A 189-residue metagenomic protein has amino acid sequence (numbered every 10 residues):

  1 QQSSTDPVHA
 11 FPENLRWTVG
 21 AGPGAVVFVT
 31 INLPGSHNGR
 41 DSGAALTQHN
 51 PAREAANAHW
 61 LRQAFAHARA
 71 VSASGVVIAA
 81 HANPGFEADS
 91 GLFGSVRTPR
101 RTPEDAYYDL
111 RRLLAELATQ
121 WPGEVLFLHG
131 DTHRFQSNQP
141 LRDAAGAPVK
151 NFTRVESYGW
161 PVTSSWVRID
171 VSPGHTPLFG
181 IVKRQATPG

Functional and structural regions predicted by a protein language model:
Q1-A56, W60, S137, L141-S172: Extended active-site neighborhood of metal-dependent phosphoesterases/phosphodiesterases
V27-V29, A44-L141: His/acidic metal-ligating clusters that form di-metal
G43-A44, P99-R100, A106, P148-F152 (+1 more regions): Short, surface-exposed linear patches
A79, G159-V162, A186-P188: A short, acidic, flexible beta-alpha connecting loop/helix-capping segment that sits on the rim of active
S172-G189: A short C-terminal boundary segment appended to hydrolase-like catalytic domains
